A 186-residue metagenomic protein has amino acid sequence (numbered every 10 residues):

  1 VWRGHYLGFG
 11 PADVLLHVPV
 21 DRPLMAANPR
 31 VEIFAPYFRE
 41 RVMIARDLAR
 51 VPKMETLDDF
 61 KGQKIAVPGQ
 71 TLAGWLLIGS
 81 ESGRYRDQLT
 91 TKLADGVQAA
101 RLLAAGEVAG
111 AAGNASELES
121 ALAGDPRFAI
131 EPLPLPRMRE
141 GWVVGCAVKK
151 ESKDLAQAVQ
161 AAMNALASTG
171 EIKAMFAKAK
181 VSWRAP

Functional and structural regions predicted by a protein language model:
V1-D58: Acidic, polar ligand-binding/catalytic clefts
V1-H5, F60, L102-A104, C146 (+1 more regions): Hydrophobic residues within well-ordered alpha-helices
V1-R3, P52-K53, T90-R101: Short helix-initiation/N-cap motifs at beta->coil->alpha
Y6, A35-F38, P68-L93, L122-R127 (+1 more regions): Ligand-binding cleft/hinge of the Venus flytrap
D13-N28, L76-G79, A104-E140: A ligand-binding cleft/hinge motif common to bilobed small-molecule-binding domains
F38-A45, A123-N164, V181-P186: Periplasmic-binding protein-like
E55-G74: Short loop->beta-strand "edge-of-pocket" segments that line small-molecule binding or catalytic clefts across diverse
L72-E81, M163-P186: Ligand-binding clefts/hinges and TM-proximal coupling segments of bilobed small-molecule sensing domains
